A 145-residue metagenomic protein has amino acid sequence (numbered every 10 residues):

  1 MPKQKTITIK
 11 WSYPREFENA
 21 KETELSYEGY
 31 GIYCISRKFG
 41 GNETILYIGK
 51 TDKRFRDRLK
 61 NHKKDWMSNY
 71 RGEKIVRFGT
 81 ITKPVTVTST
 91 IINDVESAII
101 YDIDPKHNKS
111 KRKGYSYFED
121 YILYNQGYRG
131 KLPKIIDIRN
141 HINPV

Functional and structural regions predicted by a protein language model:
M1-L46, T51-V145: Boundary/linker segments flanking structured domains
